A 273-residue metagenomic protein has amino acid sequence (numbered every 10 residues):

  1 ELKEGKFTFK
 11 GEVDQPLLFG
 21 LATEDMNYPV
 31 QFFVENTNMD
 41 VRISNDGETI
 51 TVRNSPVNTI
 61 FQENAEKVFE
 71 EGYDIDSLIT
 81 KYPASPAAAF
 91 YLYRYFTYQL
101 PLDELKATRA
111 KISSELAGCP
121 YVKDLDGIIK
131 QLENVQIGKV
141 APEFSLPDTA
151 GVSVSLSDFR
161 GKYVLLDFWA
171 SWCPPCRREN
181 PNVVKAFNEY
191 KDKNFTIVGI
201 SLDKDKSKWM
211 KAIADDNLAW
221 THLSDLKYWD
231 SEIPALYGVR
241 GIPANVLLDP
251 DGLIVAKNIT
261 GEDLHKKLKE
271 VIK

Functional and structural regions predicted by a protein language model:
E1-Y82: A non-transmembrane, solvent-exposed segment enriched in polar/low-complexity residues
I50-V52, N58, F69-V140: N-terminal targeting signals for export/organelle localization
K123-L156, W220, K267-K269: N-terminal "domain-start" segment that seeds a small globular fold
S145-P147, M210-V246, P250-D251: Short, internal strand/loop/helix patches that form the active-site neighborhood or redox-interaction surface
R160-G161, F168-K185: Conserved redox-active cysteine motifs that mediate thiol-disulfide chemistry, especially di-cysteine Cys-X(1-2)-Cys
R178-I200, A214, E270-K273: Conserved helix-turn-beta segment immediately C-terminal to the redox Cys motif in thioredoxin-like folds
P250-K273: Thiol-/selenol-based redox modules, centered on thioredoxin-like and closely related oxidoreductase domains
